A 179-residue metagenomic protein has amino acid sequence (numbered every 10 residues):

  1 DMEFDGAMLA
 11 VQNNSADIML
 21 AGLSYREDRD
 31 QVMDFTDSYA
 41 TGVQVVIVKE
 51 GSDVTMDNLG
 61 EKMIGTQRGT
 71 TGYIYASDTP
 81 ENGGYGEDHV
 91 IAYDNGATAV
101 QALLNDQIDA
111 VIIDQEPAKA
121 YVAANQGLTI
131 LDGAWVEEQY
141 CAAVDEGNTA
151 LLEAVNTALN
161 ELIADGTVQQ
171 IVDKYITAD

Functional and structural regions predicted by a protein language model:
D1-L9, G51, V90-A102, E138: Short helix-initiation/N-cap motifs at beta->coil->alpha
D1-N58, A134: Acidic, polar ligand-binding/catalytic clefts
V11-Q12, L59, L103-L104, A142 (+1 more regions): Hydrophobic residues within well-ordered alpha-helices
A21-Q31, Y75-S77, A102-N105, D109-V136: A ligand-binding cleft/hinge motif common to bilobed small-molecule-binding domains
A40-V48, Q115, K119-N160, I176-D179: Periplasmic-binding protein-like
I47, M63-T66, V111, A143: Short, well-ordered beta-strand segments
D57-Y73, D88: Short loop->beta-strand "edge-of-pocket" segments that line small-molecule binding or catalytic clefts across diverse
T71-I91, A123-D132, N160-D179: Ligand-binding clefts/hinges and TM-proximal coupling segments of bilobed small-molecule sensing domains
